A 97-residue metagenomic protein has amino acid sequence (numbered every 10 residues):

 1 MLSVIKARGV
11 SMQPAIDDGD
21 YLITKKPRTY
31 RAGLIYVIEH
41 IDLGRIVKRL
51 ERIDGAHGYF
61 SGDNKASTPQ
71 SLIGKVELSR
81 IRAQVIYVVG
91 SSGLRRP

Functional and structural regions predicted by a protein language model:
M1-P97: Extended hydrophobic leader/signal-anchor segments used for secretion and membrane insertion
